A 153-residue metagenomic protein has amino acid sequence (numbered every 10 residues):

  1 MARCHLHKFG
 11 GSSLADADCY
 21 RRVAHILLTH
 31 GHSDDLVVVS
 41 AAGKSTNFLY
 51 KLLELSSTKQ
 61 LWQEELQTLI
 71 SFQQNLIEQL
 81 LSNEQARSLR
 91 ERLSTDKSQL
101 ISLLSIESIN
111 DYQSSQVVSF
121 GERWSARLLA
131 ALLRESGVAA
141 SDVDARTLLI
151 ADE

Functional and structural regions predicted by a protein language model:
M1-E153: Nucleotide/pyrophosphate-binding catalytic subdomain
